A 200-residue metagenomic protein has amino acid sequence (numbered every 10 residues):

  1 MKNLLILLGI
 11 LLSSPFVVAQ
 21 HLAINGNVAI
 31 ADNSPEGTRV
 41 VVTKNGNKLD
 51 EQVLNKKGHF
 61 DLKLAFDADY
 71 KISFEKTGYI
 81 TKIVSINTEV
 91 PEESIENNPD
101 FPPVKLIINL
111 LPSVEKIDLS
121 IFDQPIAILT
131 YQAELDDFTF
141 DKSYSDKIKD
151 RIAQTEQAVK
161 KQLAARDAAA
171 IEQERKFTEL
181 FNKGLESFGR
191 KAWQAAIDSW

Functional and structural regions predicted by a protein language model:
M1-N27: Bacterial Sec-dependent N-terminal signal peptides
Q20-T38, F188: Structural motif
A23, A170-F188: Alpha-helical tetratricopeptide repeat
A31-N45, A133, W193-A196: Short, ordered, surface-exposed loop/turn motifs in non-cytosolic proteins
N47, S73-E89: A short, solvent-exposed loop/turn motif at the edges and junctions of modular extracellular/periplasmic domains
N47-H59: Short, acidic Ser/Thr/Gly-rich low-complexity loop/linker segments typical of extracellular and cell-surface proteins
D61-K71, T77: Short Pro-Gly-centered beta-turn/loop motif in secreted/extracellular proteins
E92-I171: Surface-exposed, low-complexity/disordered segments and acidic/polar micro-motifs at processing/linker regions
